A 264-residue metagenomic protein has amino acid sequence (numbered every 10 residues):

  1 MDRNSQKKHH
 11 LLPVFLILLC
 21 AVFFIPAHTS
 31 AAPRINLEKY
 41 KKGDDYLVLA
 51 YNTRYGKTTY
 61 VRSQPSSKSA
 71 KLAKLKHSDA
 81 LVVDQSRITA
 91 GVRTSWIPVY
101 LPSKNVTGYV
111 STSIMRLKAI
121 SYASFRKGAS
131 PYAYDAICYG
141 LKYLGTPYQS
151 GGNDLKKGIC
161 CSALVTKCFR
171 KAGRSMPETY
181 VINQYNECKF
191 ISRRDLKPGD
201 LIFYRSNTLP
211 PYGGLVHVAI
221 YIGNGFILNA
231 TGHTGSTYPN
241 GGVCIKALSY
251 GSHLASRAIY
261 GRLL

Functional and structural regions predicted by a protein language model:
M1-P33: Gram-positive cell-envelope targeting signals
T29-Y51, T58: Low-complexity, acidic Ser/Thr/Pro-rich repeat tracts that form intrinsically disordered stalk/linker regions of very
A32-K42, Y100-Y134: Boundary regions of SH3-family modules and the immediately adjacent low-complexity/disordered segments in eukaryotic
S63-H77: SH3/SH3-like (including bacterial SH3b) beta-barrel domains that bind proline-rich motifs or cell-wall ligands
K74-S113: SH3/SH3-like beta-barrel superfamily modules
D79, G199-D200: Structural motif
T146-P198, L209, Y238: Catalytic cysteine-centered active-site loop
M176-Y180, I220-A247: Catalytic Cys-His active-site segments of thiol-dependent hydrolases/isopeptidases
